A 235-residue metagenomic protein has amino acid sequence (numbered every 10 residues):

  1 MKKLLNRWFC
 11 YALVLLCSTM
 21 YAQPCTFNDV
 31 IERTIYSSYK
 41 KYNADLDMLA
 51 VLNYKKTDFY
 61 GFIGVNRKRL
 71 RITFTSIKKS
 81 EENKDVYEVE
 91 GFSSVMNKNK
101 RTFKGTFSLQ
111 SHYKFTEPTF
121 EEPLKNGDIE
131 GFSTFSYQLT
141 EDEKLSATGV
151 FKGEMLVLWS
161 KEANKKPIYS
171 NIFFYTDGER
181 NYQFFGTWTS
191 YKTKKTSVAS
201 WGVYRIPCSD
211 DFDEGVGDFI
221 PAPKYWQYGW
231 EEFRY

Functional and structural regions predicted by a protein language model:
M1-F27: Bacterial Sec-dependent N-terminal signal peptides
C25-Y235: Central antiparallel beta-sheet cores of small beta-barrel/beta-sandwich binding domains
